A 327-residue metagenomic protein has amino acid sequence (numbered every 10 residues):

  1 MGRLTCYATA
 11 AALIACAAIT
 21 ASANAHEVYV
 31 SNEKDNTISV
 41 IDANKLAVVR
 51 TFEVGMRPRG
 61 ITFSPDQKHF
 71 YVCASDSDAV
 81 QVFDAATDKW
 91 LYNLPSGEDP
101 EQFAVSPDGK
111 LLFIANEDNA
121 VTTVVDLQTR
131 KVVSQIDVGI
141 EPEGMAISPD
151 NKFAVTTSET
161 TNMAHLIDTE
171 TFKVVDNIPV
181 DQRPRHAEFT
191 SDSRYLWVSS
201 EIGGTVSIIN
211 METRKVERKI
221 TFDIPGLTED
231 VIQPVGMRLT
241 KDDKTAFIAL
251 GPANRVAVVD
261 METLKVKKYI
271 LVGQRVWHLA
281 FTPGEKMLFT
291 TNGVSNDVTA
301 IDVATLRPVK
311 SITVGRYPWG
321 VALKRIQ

Functional and structural regions predicted by a protein language model:
L4, A12-Q327: Predominantly soluble domains enriched in secretory-pathway, periplasmic, or organellar proteins
